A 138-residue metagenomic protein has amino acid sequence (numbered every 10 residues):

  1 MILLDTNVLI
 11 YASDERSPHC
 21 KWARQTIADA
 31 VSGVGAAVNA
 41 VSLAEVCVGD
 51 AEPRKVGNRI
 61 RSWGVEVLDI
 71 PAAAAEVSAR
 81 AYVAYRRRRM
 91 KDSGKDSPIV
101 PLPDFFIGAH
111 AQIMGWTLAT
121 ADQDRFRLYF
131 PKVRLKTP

Functional and structural regions predicted by a protein language model:
M1-V38, C47-R61, V65: Short, well-structured N-terminal submotif of metal-dependent ribonuclease cores
L9, L43-V46, A75, F126: A generic structural signal for short hydrophobic patches within well-formed alpha-helices
E15-R16, G49, A81, Y129-V133: Residue-level signal for well-ordered alpha-helical positions
R24, E66-T117, A121-Q123: Active-site neighborhoods of divalent-metal-dependent phosphate/nucleic-acid chemistry enzymes
V41, A51, I70-A73: Short beta->alpha linker loops
A51-P53, A121-D124: Short, polar loop motifs at secondary-structure junctions
P53-G57, Y85-R87, L135-P138: Short, hinge-like loop/turn segments at secondary-structure boundaries
D124-P138: C-terminal/domain-terminus segments
